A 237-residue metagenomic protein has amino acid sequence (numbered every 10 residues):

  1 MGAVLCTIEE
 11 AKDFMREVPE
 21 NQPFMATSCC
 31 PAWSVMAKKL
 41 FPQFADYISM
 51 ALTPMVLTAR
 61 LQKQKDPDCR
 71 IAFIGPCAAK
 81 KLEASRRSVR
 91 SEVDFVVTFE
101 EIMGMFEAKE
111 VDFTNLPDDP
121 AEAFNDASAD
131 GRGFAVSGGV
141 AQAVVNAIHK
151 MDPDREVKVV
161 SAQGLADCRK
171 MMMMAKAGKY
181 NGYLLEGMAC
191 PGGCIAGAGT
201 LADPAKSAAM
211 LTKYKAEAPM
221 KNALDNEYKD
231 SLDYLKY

Functional and structural regions predicted by a protein language model:
M1-Y237: Iron-sulfur-associated redox domains of electron-transfer enzymes in respiratory and anaerobic energy metabolism
